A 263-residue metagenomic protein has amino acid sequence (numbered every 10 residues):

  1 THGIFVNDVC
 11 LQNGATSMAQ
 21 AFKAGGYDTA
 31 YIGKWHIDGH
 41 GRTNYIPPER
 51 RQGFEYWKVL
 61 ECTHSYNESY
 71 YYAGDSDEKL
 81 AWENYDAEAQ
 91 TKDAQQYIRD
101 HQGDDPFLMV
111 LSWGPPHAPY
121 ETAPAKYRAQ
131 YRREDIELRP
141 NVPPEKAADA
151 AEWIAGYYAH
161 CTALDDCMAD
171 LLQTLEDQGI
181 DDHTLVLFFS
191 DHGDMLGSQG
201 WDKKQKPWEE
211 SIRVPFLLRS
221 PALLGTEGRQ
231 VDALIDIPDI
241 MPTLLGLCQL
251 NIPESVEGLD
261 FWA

Functional and structural regions predicted by a protein language model:
T1-A263: Formylglycine-dependent sulfatase
